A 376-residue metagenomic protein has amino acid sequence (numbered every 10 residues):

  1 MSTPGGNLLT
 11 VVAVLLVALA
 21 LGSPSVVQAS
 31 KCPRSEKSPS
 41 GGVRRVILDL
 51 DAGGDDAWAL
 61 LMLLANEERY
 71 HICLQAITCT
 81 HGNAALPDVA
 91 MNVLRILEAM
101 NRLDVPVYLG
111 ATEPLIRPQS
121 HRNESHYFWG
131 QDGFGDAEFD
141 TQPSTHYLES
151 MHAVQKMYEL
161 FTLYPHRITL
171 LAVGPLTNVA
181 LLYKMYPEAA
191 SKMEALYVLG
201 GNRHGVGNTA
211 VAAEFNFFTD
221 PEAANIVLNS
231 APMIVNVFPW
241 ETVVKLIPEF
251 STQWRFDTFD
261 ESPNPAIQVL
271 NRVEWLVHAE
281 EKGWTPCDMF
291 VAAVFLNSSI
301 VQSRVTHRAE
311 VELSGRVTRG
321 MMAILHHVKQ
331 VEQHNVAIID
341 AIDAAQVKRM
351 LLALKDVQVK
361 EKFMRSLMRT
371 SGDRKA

Functional and structural regions predicted by a protein language model:
M1-G5: N-terminal secretory signal peptides that target proteins for export/translocation
N7-S25: Cleavable N-terminal signal peptides of Sec/SRP-targeted secreted and luminal proteins
S30-V43, L61-H71, F215-N229, M233-A376: Conformational coupling and interaction surfaces
C32, E36-R95, R102-L103, D132 (+1 more regions): Active-site histidine-anchored catalytic micro-motif
V89, R117-N123, L182, D343-Q346: Short, conserved acidic/polar surface loops in the N-terminal third of protein domains
M91-I96, T252-F256: Short, aromatic/basic amphipathic alpha-helical patches
V105-T141: Surface-exposed loop and adjacent secondary-structure segments within mature catalytic domains
S120-G130, A210-E214, T252-R255: Short, surface-exposed amphipathic charged segments that create phosphate/polyanion-binding patches used for binding
